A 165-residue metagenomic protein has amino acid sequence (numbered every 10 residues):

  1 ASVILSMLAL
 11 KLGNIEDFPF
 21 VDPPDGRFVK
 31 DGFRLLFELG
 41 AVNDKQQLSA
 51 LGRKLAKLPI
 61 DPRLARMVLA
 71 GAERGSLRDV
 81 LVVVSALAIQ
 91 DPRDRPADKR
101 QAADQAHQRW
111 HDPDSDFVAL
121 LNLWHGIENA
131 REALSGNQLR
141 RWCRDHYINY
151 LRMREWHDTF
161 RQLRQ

Functional and structural regions predicted by a protein language model:
A1-Q165: Second RecA-like catalytic domain
